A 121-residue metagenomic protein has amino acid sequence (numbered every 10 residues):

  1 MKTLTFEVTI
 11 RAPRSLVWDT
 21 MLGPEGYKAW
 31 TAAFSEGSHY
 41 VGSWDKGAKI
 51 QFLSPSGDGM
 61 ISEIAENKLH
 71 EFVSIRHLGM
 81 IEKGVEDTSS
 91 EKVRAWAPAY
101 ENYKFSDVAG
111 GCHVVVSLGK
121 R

Functional and structural regions predicted by a protein language model:
M1-H39: Hydrophobic ligand-binding cavity/cleft-lining segments
M1-T3, H70-F72, A109-H113: A generic structural signal for beta-strand entry/edge sites
K2, S56-D58, A97, G110: Short acidic/polar mixed-charge low-complexity motifs
F6-V8, I61-E66, P98-D107: Hydrophobic/aromatic beta-strand elements that line small-molecule binding cavities or substrate pockets in beta-rich
V17-M21, Y27, I50, I64 (+2 more regions): Hydrophobic pocket/interface hotspot
A29-A33, Q51-S56, S90-A97: Short, solvent-exposed secondary-structure boundary motifs
S38-S89: Glycine-rich portal/gate segments that line the openings of hydrophobic small-molecule binding cavities
H77, G84-R121: Beta-strand/loop substructures that line and gate deep hydrophobic ligand-binding cavities in soluble
